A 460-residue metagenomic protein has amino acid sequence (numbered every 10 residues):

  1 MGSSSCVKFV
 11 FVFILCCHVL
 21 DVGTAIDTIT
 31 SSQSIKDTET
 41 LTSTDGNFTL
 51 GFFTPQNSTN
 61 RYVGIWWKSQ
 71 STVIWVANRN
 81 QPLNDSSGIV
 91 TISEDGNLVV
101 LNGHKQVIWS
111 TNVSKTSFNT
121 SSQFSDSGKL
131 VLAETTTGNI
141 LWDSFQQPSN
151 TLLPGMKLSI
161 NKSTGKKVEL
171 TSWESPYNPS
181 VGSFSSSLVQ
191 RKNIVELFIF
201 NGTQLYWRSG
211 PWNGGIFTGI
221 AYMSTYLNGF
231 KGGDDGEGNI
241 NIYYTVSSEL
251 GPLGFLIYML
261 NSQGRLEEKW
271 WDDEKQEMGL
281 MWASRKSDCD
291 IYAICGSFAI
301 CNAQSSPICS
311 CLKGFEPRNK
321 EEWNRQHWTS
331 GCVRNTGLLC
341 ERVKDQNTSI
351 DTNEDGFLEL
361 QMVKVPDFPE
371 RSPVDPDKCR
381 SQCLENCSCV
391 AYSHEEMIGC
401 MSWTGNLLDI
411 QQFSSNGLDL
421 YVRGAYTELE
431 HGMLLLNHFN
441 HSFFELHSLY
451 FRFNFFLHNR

Functional and structural regions predicted by a protein language model:
G2-R460: Beta-rich ligand-binding surfaces for carbohydrates and other polyanions
